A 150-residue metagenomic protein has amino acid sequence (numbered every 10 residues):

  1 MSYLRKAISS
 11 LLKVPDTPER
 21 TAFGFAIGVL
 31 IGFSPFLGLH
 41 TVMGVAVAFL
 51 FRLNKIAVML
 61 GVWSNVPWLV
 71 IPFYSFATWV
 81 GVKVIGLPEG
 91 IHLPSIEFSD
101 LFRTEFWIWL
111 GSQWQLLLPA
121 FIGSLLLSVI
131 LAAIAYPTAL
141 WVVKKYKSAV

Functional and structural regions predicted by a protein language model:
M1-L12, V150: Short, Lys/Arg-rich, polar N-terminal cytosolic tail immediately upstream of the first transmembrane signal-anchor
A7-L30: Small-residue-enriched transmembrane helix starts and helix-helix packing motifs in multi-pass inner-membrane proteins
R20-G24, V58, L116, A120: Residue-level signature of transmembrane alpha-helical entry/exit and packing/kink sites in multi-pass membrane
S34-V47, F51-A77: Transmembrane helix boundary and interhelical junction motifs in multipass membrane proteins
S75-R103: Juxtamembrane non-transmembrane "cap" segments at the membrane-aqueous interface of multi-pass membrane proteins
V84-E89, T138-V150: Membrane-interfacial segments
F102-L118: Membrane-interfacial helix-loop-helix junctions in multi-pass membrane proteins
P119-K144: Transmembrane alpha-helical segments in integral membrane proteins
